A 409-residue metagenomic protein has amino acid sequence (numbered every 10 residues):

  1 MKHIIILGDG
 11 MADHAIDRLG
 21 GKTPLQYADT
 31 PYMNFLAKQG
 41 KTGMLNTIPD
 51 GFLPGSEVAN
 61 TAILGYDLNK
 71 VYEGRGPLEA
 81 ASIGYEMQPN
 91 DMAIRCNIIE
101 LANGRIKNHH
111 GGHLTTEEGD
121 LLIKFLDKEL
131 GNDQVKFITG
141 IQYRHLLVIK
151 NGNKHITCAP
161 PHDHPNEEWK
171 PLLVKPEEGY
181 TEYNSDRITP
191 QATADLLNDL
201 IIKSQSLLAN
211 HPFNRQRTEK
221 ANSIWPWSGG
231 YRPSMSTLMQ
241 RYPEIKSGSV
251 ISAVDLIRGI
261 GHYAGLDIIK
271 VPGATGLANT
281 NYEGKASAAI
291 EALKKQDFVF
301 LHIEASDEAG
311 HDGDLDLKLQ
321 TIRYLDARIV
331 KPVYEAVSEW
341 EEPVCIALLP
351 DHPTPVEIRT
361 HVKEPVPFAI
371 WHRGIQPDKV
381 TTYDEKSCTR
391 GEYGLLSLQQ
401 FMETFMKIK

Functional and structural regions predicted by a protein language model:
M1-K409: Feature captures the catalytic ectodomains and active-site-proximal regions of enzymes that hydrolyze or transfer
